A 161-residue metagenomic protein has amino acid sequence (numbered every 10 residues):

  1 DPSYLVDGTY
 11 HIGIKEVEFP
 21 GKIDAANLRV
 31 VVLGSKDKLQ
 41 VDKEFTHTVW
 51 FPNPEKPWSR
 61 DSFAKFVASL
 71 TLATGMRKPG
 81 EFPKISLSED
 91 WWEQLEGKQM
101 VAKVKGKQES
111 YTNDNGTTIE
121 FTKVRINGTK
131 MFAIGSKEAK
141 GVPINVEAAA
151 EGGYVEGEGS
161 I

Functional and structural regions predicted by a protein language model:
D1-I161: Short beta-rich binding modules
